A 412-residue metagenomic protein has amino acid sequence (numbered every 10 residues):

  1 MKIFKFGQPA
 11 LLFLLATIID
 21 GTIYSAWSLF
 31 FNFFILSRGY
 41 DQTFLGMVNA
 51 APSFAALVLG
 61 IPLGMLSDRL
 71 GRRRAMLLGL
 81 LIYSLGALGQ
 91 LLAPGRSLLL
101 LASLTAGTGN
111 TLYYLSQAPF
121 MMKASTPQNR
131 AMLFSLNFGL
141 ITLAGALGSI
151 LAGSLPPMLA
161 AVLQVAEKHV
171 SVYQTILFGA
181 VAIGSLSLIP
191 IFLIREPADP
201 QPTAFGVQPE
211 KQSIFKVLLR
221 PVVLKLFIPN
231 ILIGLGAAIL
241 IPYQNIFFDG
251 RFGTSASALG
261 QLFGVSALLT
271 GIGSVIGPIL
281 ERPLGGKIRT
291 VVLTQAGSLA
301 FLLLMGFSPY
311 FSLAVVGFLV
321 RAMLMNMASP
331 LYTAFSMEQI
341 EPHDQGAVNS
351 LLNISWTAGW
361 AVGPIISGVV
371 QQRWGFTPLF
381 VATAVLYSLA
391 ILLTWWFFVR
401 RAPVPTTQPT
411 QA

Functional and structural regions predicted by a protein language model:
M1-G7, R195-I228, R282, A412: Juxtamembrane intracellular "pre-TM" segments in multi-pass secondary transporters
K2-A55, V222-F263: Helix-loop boundary and gating motifs at the non-cytosolic
I18, G86, S97-Y113, I231 (+1 more regions): Hydrophobic core of transmembrane alpha-helices in multi-pass small-molecule transporters, especially MFS/SLC-type
M47-M65, G264-I276: Central cavity-lining transmembrane alpha-helices of secondary-active solute carriers, predominantly the Major
V58-P94: Conserved MFS/SLC helix-loop-helix module at the cytosolic interface between two early adjacent transmembrane helices
L59-G71, P156, G273-G286, Q371-Q372: Helix-to-loop junctions at the C-terminal end of transmembrane segments in multipass secondary transporters
R74-G89, R289-L304, V381-A384: Structural signature of the two symmetry-related core transmembrane helices
G148, A160, V181-P202, L393-F398: C-terminal membrane-cytosol helix-exit motif in multi-pass small-molecule transporters
